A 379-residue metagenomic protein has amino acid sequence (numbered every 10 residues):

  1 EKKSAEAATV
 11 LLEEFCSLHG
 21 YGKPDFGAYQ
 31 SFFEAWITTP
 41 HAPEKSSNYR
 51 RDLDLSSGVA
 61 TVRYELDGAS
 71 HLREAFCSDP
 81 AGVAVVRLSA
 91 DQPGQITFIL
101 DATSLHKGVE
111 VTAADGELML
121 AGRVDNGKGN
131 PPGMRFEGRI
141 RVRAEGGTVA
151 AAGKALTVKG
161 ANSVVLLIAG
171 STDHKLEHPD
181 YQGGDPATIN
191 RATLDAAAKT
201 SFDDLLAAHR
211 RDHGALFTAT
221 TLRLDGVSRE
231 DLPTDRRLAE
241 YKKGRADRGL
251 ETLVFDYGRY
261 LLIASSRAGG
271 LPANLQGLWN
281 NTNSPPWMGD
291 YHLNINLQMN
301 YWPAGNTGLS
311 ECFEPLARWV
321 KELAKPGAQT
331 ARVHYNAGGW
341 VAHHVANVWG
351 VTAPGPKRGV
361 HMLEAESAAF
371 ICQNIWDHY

Functional and structural regions predicted by a protein language model:
E1-G359, E366, D377-Y379: Aromatic-residue-lined binding/catalytic grooves and analogous aromatic/hydrophobic interfacial grooves in multimeric
